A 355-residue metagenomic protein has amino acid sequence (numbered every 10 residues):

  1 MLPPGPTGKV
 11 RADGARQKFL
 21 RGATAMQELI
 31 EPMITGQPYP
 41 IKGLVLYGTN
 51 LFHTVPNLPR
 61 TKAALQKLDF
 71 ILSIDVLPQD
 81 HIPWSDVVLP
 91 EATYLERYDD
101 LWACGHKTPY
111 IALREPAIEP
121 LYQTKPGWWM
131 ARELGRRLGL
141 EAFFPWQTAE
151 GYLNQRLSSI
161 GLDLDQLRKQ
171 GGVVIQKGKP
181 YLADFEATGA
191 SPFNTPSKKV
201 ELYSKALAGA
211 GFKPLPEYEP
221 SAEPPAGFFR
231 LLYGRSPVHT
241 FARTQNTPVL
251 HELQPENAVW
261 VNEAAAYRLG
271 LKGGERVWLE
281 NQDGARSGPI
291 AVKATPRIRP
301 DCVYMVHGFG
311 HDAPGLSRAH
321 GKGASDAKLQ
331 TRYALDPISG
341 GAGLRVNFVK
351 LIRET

Functional and structural regions predicted by a protein language model:
M1-P83, T93-A103, P109, V173-L269 (+1 more regions): Extended redox/cofactor-interaction regions of prokaryotic respiratory oxidoreductases
D86: Catalytic, metal-anchored helix/loop core of enzyme active sites in primary metabolism
L89-P90: Catalytic alpha/beta core of large soluble enzyme barrels
L95-P120, M130, G135-R137: Glycine/threonine-rich phosphate-binding loop and adjacent beta-strand/alpha-helix elements that clamp
K107-Y110, P216, S221-A226, A291-A294 (+1 more regions): Short flexible/disordered coil segments
A117, L121, K125-G172, T244-W260 (+1 more regions): Long, contiguous, secondary-structure-rich segments that constitute the structural scaffold of globular domains
